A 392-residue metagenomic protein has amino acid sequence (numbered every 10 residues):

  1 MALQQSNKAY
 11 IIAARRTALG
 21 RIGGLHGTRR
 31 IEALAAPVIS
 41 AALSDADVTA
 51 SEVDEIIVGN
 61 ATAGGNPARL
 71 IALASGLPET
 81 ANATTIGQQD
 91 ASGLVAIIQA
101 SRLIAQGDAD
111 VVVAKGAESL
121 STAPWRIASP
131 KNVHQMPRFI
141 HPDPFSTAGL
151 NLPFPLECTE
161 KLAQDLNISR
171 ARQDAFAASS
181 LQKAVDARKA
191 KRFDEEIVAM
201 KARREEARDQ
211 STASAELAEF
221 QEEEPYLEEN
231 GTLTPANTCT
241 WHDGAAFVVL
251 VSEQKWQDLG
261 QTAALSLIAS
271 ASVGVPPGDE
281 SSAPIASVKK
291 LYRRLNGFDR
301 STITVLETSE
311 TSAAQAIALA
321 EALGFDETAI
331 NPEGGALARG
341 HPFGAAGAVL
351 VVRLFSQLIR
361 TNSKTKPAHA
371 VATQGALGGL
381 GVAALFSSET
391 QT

Functional and structural regions predicted by a protein language model:
R16-S40, A83-I98, D110, S146-P153 (+4 more regions): Active-site pocket-shaping loop/turn-to-helix segments
R16-T17, T28, D45, R172-D258 (+1 more regions): N-terminal extracellular/periplasmic Venus flytrap/periplasmic-binding protein-like
H26-A91, V95-Q99, L103-I104, D108-V112 (+4 more regions): Conserved beta-ketoacyl condensing-enzyme motif
S40-E52, L162-N167, W256-A263, K289-T304 (+2 more regions): Phosphate/pyrophosphate-binding loops at sites that engage ATP/ADP/AMP, CoA/4′-phosphopantetheine, polyphosphate
N60-D110, G149-P155, S214-T240, A322-L354 (+1 more regions): Conserved catalytic cysteine-centered active-site region of acyl-thioester-dependent Claisen-condensing enzymes
Q88-E118, A163-F193, V248-K255, A320 (+2 more regions): Active-site-proximal alpha-helical scaffold in enzymes
I268, G274-A338: Active-site pocket-lining segment
